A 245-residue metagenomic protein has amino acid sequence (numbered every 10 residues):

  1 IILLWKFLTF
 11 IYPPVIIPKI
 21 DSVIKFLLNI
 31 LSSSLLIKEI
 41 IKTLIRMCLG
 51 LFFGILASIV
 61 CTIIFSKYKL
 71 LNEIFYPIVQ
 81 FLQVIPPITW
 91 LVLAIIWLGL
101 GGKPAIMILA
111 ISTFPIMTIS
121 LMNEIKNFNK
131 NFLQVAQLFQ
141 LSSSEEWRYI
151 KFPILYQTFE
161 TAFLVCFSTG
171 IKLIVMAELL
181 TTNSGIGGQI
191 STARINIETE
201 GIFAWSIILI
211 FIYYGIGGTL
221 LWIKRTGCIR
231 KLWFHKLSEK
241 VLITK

Functional and structural regions predicted by a protein language model:
I1-I11: N-terminal signal-anchor transmembrane alpha helix
I11-F52: Periplasmic/extracellular loop-to-transmembrane helix junction in inner-membrane transport proteins
L49-V79: Transmembrane-helix boundary motif in ABC transporter permease subunits
Q80-I116, E124: Generic hydrophobic transmembrane alpha-helix motif, especially the helices
M107, I111, S143-M176, A204 (+3 more regions): Transmembrane alpha-helices
I125-F128, V135-L155, I195: Short helix-to-coil transition segments within interhelical loops that connect adjacent transmembrane helices
G187-K224: Hydrophobic alpha-helical transmembrane segments of polytopic membrane proteins
L220-K245: Transmembrane alpha-helical segments of polytopic membrane transport and secretion proteins
